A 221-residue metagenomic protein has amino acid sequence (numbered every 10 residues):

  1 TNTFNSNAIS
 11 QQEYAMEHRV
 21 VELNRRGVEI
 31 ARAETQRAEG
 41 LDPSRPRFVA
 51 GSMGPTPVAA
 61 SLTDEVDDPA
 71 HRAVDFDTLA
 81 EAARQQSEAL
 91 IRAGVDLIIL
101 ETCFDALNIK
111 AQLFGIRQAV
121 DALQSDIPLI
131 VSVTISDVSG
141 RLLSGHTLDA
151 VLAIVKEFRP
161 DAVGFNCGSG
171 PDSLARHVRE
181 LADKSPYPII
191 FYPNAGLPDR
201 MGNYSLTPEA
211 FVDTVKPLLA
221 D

Functional and structural regions predicted by a protein language model:
T1-D221: Domain-level signal for soluble alpha/beta catalytic cores
